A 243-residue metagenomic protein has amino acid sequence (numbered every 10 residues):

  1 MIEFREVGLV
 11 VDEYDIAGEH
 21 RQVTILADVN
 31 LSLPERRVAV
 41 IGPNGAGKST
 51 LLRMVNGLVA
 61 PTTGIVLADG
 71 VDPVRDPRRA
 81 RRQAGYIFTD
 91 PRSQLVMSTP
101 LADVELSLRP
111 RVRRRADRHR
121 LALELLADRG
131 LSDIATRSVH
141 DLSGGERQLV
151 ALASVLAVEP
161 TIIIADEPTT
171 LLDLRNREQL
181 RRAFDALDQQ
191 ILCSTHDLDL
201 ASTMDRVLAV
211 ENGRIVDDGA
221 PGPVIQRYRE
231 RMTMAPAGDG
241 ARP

Functional and structural regions predicted by a protein language model:
I41-P43: The feature captures the beta-strand-to-loop junction immediately N-terminal to the Walker
N56: Helix-to-loop junction immediately C-terminal to a conserved catalytic motif
G64-R75, A80: Conserved ABC transporter NBD signature motif
A116-I134: Conserved ABC ATPase "signature" region
S138-L142, E146: Conserved ABC ATPase signature
I163-E167: Catalytic Walker B motif of ABC-type/P-loop ATPase nucleotide-binding domains
R214-A237: Conserved beta-strand-loop-alpha-helix hinge in the C-terminal portion of ABC ATPase nucleotide-binding domains
